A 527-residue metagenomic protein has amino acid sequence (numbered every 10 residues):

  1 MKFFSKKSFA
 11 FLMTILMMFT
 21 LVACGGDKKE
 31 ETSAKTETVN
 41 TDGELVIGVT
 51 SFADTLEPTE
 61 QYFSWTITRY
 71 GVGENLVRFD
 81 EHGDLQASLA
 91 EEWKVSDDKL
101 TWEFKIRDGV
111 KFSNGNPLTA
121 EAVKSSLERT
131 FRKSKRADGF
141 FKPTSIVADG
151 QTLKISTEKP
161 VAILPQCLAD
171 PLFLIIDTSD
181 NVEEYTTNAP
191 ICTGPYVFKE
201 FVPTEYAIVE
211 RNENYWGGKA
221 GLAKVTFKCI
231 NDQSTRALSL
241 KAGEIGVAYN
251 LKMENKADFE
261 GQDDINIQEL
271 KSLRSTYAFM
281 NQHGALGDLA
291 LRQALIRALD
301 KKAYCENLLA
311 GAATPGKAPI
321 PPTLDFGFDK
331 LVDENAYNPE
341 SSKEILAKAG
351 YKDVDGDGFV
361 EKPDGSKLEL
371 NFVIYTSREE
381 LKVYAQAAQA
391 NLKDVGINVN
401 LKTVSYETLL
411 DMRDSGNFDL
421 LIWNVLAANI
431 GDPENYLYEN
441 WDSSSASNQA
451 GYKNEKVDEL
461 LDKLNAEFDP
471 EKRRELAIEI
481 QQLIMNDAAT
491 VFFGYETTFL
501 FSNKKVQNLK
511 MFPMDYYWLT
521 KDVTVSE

Functional and structural regions predicted by a protein language model:
T20-A23: C-terminal motif of bacterial Sec signal peptides marking the signal peptidase cleavage site
G48-V95, E128, I191-C192, M514: N-terminal lobe/hinge region of extracytoplasmic solute-binding protein
D80-D84, A169-A220, K224, D232 (+2 more regions): Gly/Pro-rich hinge or "lid" segments in bacterial periplasmic/extracellular proteins
E91-K133, K154, L286: Aromatic- and charge-enriched surface segment that lines or borders ligand/interaction sites
K94, D98, D138-S179, A294: Surface-exposed binding/hinge segments that line and control ligand-binding clefts or catalytic entry sites
N212-A257, N398-N400: Ligand-site clamp/hinge motif
D288-A390, E479: Append "and occasionally in soluble cytosolic enzymes with long acidic Gly/Pro-rich linkers
L299-D329, E380-Q389, R413-E527: Detector for C-terminal structural segments
